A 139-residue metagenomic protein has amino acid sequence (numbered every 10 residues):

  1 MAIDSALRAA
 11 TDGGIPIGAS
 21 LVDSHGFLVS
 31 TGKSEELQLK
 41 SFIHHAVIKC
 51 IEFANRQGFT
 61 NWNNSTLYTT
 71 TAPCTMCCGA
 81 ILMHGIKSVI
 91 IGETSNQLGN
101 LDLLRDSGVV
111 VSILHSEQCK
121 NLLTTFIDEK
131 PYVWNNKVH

Functional and structural regions predicted by a protein language model:
M1-A9, P73, G79-H139: Zinc-dependent deaminase
D12-P16: Short, flexible loop/turn motifs enriched in small residues
I17-F27: Short beta-strand scaffold segments in enzyme catalytic cores
F27-L28, F53: Histidine-rich, glycine-flanked metal-binding segment
S30-G32: Short hydrophobic alpha-helix segments
E35-K49: A short, polar/charged loop-to-alpha-helix boundary motif
T60-A72: Immediate flanking context of iron-sulfur cluster ligation sites
